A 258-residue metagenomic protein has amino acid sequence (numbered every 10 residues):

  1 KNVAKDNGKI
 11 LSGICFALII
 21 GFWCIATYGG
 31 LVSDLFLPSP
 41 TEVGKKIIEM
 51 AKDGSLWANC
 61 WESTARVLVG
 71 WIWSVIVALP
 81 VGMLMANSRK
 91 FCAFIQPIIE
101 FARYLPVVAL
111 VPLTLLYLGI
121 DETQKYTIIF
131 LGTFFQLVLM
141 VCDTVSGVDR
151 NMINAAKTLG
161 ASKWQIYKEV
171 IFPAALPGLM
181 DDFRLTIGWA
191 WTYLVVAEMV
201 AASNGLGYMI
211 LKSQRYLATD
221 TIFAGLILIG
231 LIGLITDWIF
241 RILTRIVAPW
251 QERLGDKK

Functional and structural regions predicted by a protein language model:
K1-T27: N-terminal signal-anchor/first transmembrane alpha helix
N2-K5, G29-I72: Periplasmic/extracellular loop-to-transmembrane helix junction in inner-membrane transport proteins
I14, L18-F22, W57, W61 (+5 more regions): Hydrophobic alpha-helical transmembrane segments of multipass integral membrane proteins, especially permease/channel
A58-R66, L116-L137, A175, T221-G225: Loop-to-helix entry region at the N-terminal start of transmembrane alpha-helices in multi-pass membrane transporters
L79-L115, L139-D143, V148, N154: Cytoplasmic-entry segments and transmembrane alpha-helices of multi-pass inner-membrane transporters
R89, D181, F223-K258: C-terminal transmembrane helix and the adjacent membrane-cytosol boundary/short C-terminal tail of inner/organellar
T127, L131, W164-V196, D220 (+1 more regions): Transmembrane alpha-helices
M140, T144-D182: Short cytoplasmic-facing helical segments at TM-TM junctions of multi-pass membrane proteins
